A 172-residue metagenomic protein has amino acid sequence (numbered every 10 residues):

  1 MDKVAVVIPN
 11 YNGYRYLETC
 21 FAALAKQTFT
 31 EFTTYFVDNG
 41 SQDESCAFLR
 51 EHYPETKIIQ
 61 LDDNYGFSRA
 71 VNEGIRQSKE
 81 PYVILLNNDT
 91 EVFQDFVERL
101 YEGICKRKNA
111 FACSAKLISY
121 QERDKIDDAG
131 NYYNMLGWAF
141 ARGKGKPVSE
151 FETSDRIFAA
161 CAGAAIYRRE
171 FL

Functional and structural regions predicted by a protein language model:
N12, L24, N39-E44, Y65: Conserved short acidic donor-positioning loop in nucleotide-sugar-dependent glycosyltransferases
A22-E31: Short, acidic, metal-binding catalytic loop of nucleotide-sugar glycosyltransferases
E31-G40, I59-L61: Short beta-strand/loop segment that forms part of the nucleotide-sugar
D43-E51, D95: Acidic helix N-cap motif at the loop->helix transition within catalytic regions of sugar-transfer enzymes
L61-S78, N88, R99: Glycine-rich, basic loop-to-helix element that forms the pyrophosphate-binding segment of sugar-nucleotide handling
V83: Short aromatic/hydrophobic "clamp" motif used to bind/position activated sugar donors
E91-N134: Conserved donor NDP-sugar-binding/catalytic core segment of glycosyltransferases
I126, W138-A139, K146-E170: A recurrent flexible, glycine/aromatic-enriched loop bordering the glycosyltransferase active site that acts as
